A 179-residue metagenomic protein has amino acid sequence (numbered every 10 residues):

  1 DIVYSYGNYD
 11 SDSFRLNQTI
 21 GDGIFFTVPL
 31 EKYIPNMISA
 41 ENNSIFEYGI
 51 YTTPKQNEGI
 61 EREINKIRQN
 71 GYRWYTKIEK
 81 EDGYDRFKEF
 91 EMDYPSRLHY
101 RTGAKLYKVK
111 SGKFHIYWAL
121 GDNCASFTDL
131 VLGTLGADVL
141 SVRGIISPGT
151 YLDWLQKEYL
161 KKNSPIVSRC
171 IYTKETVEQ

Functional and structural regions predicted by a protein language model:
D1-Q69, W118: Glycine-rich catalytic cores of cysteine/serine-nucleophile enzymes that process amide/ester linkages in cell-envelope
K66-Q179: Activation targets extended, charge/polar-rich intrinsically disordered C-terminal tails
